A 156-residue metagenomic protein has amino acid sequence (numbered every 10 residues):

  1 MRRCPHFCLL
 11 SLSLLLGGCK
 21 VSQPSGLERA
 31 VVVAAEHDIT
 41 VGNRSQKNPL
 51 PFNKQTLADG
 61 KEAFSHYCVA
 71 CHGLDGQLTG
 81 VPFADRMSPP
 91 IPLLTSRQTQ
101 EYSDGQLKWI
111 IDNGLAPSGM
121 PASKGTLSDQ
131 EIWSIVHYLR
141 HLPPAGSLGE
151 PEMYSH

Functional and structural regions predicted by a protein language model:
M1-C8: Bacterial N-terminal signal peptides that target proteins for export
L9-L14: Hydrophobic helical h-region of N-terminal Sec-dependent signal peptides in bacterial secretory/periplasmic proteins
L16-G18: C-terminal motif of bacterial Sec signal peptides marking the signal peptidase cleavage site
K20-S22: Bacterial signal peptide processing site
P24-S25, G42-N43, S65, E101-D104 (+1 more regions): Flexible coil segments in periplasmic/lumen-exposed cytochrome c-class electron-transfer proteins
L27-A63, S155-H156: Electrostatic cytochrome c docking/interface patches
N53-T79, A84, L107: Sequence/structural segment immediately N-terminal to covalent heme-attachment motifs in c-type and related
T99-D112: Short Fe-S-cluster ligation motifs
